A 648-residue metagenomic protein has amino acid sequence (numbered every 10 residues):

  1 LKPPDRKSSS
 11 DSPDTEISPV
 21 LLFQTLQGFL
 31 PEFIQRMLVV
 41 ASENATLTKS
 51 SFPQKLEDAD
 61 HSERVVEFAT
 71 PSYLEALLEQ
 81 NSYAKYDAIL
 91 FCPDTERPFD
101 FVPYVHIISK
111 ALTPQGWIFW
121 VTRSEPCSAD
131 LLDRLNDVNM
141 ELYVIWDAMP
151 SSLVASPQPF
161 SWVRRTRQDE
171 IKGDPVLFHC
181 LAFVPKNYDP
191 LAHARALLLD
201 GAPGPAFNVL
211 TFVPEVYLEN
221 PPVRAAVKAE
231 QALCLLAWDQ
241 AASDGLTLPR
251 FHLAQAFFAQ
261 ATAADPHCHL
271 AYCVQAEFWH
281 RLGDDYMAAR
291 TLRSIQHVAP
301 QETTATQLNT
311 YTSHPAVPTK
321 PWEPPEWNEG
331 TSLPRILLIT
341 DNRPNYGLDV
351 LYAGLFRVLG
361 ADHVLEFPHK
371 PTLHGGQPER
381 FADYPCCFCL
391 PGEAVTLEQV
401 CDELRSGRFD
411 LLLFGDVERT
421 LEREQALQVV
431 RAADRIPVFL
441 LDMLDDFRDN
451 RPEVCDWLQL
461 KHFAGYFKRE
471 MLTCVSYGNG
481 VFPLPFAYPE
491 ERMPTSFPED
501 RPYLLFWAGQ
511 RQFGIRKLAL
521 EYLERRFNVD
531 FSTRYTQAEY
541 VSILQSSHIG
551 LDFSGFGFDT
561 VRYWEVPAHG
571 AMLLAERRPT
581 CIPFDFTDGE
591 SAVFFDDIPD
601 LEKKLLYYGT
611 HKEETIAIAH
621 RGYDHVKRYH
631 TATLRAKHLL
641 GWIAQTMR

Functional and structural regions predicted by a protein language model:
L77-I89: A short acidic, Gly/Pro-enriched loop at the edge of an enzyme's catalytic core that lines a small-molecule cofactor
V102-P114: A short glycine-rich, Lys/Arg-flanked "PGG" loop and its adjoining helix->strand segment in the class I
Q115-R123: Conserved beta-strand signature within the Rossmann-like core of class I S-adenosyl-L-methionine
N220, R224, C268, Q301-E302: Residue-level recognition of tetratricopeptide repeat
P315-E326, E613-I643: A charged, aromatic-enriched C-terminal amphipathic alpha-helix characteristic of glycosyltransferases across folds
W327-D588, F594, T633, K637 (+2 more regions): Nucleotide-sugar donor-binding catalytic core of glycosyltransferases
A592-I598, Y608-K612: Conserved acidic donor-binding segment of nucleotide-sugar-dependent glycosyltransferases
